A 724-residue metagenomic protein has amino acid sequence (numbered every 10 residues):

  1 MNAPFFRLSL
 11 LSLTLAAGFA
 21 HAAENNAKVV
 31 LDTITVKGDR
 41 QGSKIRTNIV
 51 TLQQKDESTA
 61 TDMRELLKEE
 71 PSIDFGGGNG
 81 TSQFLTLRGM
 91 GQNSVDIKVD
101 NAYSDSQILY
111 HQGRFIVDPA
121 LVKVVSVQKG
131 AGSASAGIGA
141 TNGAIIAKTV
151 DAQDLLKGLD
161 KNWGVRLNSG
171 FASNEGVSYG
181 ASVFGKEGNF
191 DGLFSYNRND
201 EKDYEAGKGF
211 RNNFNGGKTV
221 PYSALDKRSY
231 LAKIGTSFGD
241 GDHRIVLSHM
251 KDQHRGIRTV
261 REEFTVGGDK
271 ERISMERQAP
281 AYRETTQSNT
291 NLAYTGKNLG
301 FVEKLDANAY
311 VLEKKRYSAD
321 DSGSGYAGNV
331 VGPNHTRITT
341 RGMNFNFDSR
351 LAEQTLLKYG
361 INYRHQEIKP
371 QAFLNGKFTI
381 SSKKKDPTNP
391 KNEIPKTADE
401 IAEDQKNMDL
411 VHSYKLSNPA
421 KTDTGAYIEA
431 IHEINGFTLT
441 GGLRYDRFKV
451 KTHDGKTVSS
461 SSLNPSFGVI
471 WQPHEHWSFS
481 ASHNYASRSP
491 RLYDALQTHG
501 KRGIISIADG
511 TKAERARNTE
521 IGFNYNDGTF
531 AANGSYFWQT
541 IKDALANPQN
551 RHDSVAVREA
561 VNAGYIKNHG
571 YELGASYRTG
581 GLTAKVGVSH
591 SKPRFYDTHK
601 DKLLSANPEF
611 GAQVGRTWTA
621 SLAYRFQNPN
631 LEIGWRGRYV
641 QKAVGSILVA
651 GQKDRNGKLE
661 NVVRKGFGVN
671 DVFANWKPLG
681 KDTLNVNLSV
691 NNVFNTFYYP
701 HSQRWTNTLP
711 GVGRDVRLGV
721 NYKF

Functional and structural regions predicted by a protein language model:
E24-K157, E175, E262, I521 (+1 more regions): Acidic, small-polar-rich N-terminal luminal/periplasmic segments of exported/outer-membrane proteins
Q153, D160-W163, V177, S182-Y282: Periplasmic-side early beta-strands and strand-to-turn transitions of outer-membrane beta-barrels
N197-G209, F214-G216, D306-G332, P419-H453 (+1 more regions): Surface-exposed extracellular loop regions of Gram-negative outer-membrane beta-barrel proteins
G241-E303, E313-R337, K501: Flexible loop and strand-edge segments within Gram-negative outer membrane beta-barrel domains
Q253-R255, E262, E313-K315, I401-Q405 (+8 more regions): Surface-exposed extracellular loop regions of Gram-negative outer-membrane beta-barrel proteins, predominantly
K270-L299, T336, K415-K421, V458 (+9 more regions): Outer-membrane beta-barrel signature, preferentially recognizing the C-terminal barrel domain of Gram-negative
E353-Q354, E433-I434, L439, T529-A532 (+4 more regions): Gram-negative outer-membrane beta-barrel transporters
L356-H474, S478, S489, G587: Signature of Gram-negative outer-membrane beta-barrel scaffolds
